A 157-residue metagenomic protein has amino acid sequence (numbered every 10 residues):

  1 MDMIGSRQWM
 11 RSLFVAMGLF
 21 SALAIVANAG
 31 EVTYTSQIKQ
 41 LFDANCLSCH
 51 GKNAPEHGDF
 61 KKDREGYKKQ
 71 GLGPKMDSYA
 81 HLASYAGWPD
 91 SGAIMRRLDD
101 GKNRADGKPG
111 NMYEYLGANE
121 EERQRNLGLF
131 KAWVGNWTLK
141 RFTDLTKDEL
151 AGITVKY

Functional and structural regions predicted by a protein language model:
M1-D2, V26: Short, Lys/Arg-enriched N-terminal segments with co-localized hydrophobic residues within the first ~10-30 amino acids
D2-V15: Bacterial N-terminal signal peptides that target proteins for export
S6-R7, G18, N28-A29, T35: Compositionally biased, intrinsically disordered low-complexity segments
S12-A24: Bacterial N-terminal signal peptides
A29-Y157: Aromatic- and Gly/Pro-enriched helix-to-coil junctions and flexible linker segments
